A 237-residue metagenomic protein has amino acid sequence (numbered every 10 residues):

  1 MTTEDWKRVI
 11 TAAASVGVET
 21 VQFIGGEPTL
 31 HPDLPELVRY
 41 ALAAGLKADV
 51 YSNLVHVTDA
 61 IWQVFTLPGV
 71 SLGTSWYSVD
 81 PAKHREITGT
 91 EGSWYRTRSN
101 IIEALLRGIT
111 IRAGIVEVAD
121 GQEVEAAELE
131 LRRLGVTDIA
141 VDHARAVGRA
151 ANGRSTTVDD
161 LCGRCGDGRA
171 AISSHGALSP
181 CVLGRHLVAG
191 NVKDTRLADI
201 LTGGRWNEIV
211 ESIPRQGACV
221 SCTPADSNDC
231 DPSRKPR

Functional and structural regions predicted by a protein language model:
T3-E27, H31-L129, D138-V141: Radical SAM/AdoMet-radical enzyme domain recognition
V55-H56, S78-V79, V118-D120, A146 (+3 more regions): Short, solvent-exposed loop/turn segments at secondary-structure junctions
D120-Q122, A140-T157, R185-V188: Flexible glycine/acidic-rich beta-alpha junction loops that bind and position SAM and/or redox cofactors in anaerobic
R164-D167: Short, small/polar residue-rich loop motifs at catalytic or cofactor-binding pockets
I172-S173: Short, acidic, Ser/Thr-enriched surface-loop or helix-capping motifs
L178, V182-R237: Flexible mid-to-C-terminal extensions adjoining Fe-S/redox cofactors in radical SAM and related proteins
